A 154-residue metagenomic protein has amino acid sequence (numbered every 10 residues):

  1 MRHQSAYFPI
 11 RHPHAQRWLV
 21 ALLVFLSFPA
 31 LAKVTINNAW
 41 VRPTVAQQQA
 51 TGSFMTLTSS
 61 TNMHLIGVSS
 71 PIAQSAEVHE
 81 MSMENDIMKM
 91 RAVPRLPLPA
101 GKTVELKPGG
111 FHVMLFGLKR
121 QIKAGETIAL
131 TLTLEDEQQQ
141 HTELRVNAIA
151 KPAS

Functional and structural regions predicted by a protein language model:
M1, A21, A153-S154: Charged interaction patches that mediate protein-protein contacts
M1-H3, V34: N-terminal leader/targeting segments
H3-L19: Bacterial N-terminal signal peptides that target proteins for export
L19-L26: Sec-dependent N-terminal signal peptides
S27-L31: N-terminal signal peptide c-region/cleavage motif recognized by signal peptidases
K33-S154: Compact, glycine-rich, soluble single-domain proteins
